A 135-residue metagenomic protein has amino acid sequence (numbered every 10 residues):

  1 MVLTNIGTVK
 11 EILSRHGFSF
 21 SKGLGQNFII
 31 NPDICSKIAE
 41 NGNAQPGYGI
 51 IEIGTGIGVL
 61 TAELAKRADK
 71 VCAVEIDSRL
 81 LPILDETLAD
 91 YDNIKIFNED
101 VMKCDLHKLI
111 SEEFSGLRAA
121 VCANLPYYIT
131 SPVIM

Functional and structural regions predicted by a protein language model:
M1-M135: Catalytic cores of RNA-modifying enzymes
